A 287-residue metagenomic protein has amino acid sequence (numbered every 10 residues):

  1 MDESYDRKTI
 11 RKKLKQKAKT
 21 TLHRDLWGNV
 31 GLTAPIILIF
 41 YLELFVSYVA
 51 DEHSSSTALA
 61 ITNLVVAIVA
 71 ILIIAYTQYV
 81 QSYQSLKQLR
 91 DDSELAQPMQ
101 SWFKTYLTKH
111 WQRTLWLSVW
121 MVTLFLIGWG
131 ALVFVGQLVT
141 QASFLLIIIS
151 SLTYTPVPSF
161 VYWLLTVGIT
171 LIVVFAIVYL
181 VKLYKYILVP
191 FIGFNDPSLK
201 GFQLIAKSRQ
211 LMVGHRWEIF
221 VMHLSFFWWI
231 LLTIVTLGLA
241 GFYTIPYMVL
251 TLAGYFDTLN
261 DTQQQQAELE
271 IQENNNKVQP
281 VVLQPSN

Functional and structural regions predicted by a protein language model:
M1-N287: Hydrophobic alpha-helical membrane segments
